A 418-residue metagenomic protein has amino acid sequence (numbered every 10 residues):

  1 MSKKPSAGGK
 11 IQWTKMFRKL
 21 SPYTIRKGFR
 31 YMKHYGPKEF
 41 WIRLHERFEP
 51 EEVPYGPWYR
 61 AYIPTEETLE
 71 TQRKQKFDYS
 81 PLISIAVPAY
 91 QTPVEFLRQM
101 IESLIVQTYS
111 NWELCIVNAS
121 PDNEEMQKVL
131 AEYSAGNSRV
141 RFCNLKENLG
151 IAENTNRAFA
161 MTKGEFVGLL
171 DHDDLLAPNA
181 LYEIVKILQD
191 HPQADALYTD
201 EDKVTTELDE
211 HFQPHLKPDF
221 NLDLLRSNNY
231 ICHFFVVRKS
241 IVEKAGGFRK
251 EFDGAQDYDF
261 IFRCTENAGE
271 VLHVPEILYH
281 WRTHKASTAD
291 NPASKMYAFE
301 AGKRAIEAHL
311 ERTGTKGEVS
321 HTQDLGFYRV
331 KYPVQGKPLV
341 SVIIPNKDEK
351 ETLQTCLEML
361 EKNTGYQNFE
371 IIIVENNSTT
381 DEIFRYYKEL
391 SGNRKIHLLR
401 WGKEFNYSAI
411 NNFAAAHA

Functional and structural regions predicted by a protein language model:
K33-I105, E307-K362: N-proximal low-complexity "stem/linker" segments adjacent to membrane-targeting elements
I105-E147, E361-R400: Acidic donor-binding segment of Leloir-type glycosyltransferases
L145-T162, E183, W401-A418: Glycine-rich, basic loop-to-helix element that forms the pyrophosphate-binding segment of sugar-nucleotide handling
A152, A160, V204, E210-S240 (+3 more regions): A recurrent flexible, glycine/aromatic-enriched loop bordering the glycosyltransferase active site that acts as
V167: Short aromatic/hydrophobic "clamp" motif used to bind/position activated sugar donors
L175, N179-F212, H284: Conserved donor NDP-sugar-binding/catalytic core segment of glycosyltransferases
G246-F262, Y297: Donor nucleotide-sugar recognition loop
K250-F252, F262-W281, A286, R304-T322: Catalytic donor-sugar/metal-binding loop of nucleotide-sugar-dependent glycosyltransferases
